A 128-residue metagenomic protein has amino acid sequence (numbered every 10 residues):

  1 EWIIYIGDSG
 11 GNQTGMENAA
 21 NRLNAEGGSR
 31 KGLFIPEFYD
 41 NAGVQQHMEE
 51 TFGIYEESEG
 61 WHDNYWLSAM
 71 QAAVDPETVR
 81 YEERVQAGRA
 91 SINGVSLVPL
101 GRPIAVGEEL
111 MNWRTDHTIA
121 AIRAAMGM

Functional and structural regions predicted by a protein language model:
E1-M128: Extended, histidine- and acidic-residue-enriched regions that form the cofactor-binding/catalytic faces
